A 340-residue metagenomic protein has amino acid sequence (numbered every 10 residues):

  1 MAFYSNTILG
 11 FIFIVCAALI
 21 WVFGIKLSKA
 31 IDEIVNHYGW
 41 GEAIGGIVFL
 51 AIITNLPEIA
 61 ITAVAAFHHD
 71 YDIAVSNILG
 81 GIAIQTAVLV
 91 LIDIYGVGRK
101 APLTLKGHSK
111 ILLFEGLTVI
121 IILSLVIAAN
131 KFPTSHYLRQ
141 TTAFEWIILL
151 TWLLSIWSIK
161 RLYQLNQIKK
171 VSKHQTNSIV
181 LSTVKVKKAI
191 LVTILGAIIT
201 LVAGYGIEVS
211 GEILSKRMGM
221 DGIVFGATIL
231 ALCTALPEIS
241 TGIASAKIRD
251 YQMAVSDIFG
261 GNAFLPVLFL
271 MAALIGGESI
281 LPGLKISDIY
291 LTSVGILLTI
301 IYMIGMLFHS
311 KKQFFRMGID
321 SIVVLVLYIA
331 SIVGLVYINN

Functional and structural regions predicted by a protein language model:
M1-N340: Hydrophobic alpha-helical segments, chiefly the membrane-spanning helices and signal/signal-anchor peptides
